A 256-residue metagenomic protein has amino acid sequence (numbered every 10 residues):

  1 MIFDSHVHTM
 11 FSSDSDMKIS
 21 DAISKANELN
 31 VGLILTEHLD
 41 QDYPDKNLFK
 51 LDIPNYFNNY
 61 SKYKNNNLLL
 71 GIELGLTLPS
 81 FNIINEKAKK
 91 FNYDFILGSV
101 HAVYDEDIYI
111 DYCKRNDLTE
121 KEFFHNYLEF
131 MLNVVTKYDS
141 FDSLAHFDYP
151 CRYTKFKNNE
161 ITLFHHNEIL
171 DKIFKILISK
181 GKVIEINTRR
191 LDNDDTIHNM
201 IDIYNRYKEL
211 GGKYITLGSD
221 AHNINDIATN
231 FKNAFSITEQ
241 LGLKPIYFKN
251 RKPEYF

Functional and structural regions predicted by a protein language model:
M1-L78, I83, K87-D94, Y153-F164 (+4 more regions): An N-terminally biased module of ancient metal coordination in phosphate/nucleic-acid-related enzymes
D16-M17, H125-N126, E168, H198 (+1 more regions): Residue-level recognition of alpha-helix initiation/capping sites
I23, N27, V135-T136, F174 (+3 more regions): A structural alpha-helix within SAM-dependent methyltransferase catalytic domains
I34-L35, L97, A145, E185 (+1 more regions): Conserved beta-strand positions in the central sheet of alpha/beta enzyme cores
H38, H146-Y149, T188-R189: Short, well-ordered beta-to-alpha junction loops that form the rim of enzyme active sites and present histidine/acidic
N47-S179: Extended substrate/RNA-proximal surfaces in nucleic-acid metabolism proteins
K137-S140, F248-F256: A cross-taxonomic marker for long C-terminal extensions/tails that follow the last structured domain
H165-I227: Active-site-adjacent C-terminal substructures of enzyme catalytic domains
